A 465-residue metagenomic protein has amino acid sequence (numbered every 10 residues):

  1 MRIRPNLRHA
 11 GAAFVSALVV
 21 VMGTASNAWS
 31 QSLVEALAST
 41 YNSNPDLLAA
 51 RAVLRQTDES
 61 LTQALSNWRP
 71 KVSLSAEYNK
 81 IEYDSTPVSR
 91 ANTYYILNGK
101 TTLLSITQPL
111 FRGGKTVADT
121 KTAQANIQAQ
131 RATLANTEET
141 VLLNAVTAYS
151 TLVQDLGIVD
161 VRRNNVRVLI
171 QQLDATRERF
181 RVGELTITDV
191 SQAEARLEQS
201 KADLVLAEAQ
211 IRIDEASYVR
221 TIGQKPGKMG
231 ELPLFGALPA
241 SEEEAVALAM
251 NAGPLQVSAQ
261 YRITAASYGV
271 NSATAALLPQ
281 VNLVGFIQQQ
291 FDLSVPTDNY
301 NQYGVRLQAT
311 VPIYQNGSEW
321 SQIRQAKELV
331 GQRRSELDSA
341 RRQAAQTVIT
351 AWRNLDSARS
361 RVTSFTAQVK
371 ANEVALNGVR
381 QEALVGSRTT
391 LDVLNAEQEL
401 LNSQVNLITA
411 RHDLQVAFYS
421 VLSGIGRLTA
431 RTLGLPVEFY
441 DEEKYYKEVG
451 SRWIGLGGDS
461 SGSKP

Functional and structural regions predicted by a protein language model:
M1-R8, T140-M250, R262, A351-N354 (+6 more regions): Periplasmic alpha-helical coiled-coil/stalk elements that build and connect Gram-negative outer-membrane
R2-R4, I408-P465: Acidic, low-complexity, intrinsically disordered peripheral segments
A12-T24: Bacterial N-terminal signal peptides
A28-E77, Y83, P109-L110, K225-T264 (+5 more regions): Bacterial Sec-pathway N-terminal export signals of envelope proteins
L37, L103-S105, Y149, R306-Q308 (+1 more regions): Membrane-embedded beta-strand positions in outer-membrane beta-barrel channels/transporters
L48, K71-I96, T107-N136, V257 (+3 more regions): Small/polar (Gly/Ser/Thr/Ala-rich) solvent-exposed segments that form structured loops/beta-strands/short helices used
A49-A64, T137-V161, Q171, E178 (+4 more regions): Amphipathic alpha-helical coiled-coil segments
G99-T101, T147, Q192, Q302-G304: Transmembrane beta-barrel architecture of outer-membrane proteins
